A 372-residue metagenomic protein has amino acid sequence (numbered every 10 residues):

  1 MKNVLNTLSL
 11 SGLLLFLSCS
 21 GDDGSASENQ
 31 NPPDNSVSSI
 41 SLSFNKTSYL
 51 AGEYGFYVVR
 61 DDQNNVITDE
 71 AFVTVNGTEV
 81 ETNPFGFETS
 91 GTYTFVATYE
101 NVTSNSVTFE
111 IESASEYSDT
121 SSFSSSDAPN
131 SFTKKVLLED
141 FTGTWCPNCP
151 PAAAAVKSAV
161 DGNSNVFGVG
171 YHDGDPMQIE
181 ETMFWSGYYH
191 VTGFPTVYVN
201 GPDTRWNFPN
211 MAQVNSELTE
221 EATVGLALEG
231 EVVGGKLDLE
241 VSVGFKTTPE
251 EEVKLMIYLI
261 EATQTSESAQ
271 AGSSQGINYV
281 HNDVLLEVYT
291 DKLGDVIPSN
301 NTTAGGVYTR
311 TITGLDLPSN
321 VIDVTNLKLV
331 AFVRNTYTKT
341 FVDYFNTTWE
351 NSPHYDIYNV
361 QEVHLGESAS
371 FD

Functional and structural regions predicted by a protein language model:
K2-F56, V102-S125, P129, T133 (+1 more regions): Bacterial Sec-dependent N-terminal signal peptides
K46-Y49, V59-I67, G244-K246, A262: Structural motif
V58-E79, V199: Change to "...patches in solvent-exposed regions of secreted, membrane-anchored, or virion-exposed structural
T78-T82, V307: Short, solvent-exposed loop/turn segments in extracellular or other extracytoplasmic domains
N83-T92: Solvent-exposed segments in extracellular or luminal domains encompassing
G91-N101: Append "Rare intracellular matches occur via the same short Y/T/C beta-strand/loop motifs
D127-V166: Local sequence-structure signature of Cys/Sec-based thiol-disulfide redox active-site neighborhoods
V169-D372: Short, conserved sequence motifs used for protein processing/export or organelle targeting and for catalysis
